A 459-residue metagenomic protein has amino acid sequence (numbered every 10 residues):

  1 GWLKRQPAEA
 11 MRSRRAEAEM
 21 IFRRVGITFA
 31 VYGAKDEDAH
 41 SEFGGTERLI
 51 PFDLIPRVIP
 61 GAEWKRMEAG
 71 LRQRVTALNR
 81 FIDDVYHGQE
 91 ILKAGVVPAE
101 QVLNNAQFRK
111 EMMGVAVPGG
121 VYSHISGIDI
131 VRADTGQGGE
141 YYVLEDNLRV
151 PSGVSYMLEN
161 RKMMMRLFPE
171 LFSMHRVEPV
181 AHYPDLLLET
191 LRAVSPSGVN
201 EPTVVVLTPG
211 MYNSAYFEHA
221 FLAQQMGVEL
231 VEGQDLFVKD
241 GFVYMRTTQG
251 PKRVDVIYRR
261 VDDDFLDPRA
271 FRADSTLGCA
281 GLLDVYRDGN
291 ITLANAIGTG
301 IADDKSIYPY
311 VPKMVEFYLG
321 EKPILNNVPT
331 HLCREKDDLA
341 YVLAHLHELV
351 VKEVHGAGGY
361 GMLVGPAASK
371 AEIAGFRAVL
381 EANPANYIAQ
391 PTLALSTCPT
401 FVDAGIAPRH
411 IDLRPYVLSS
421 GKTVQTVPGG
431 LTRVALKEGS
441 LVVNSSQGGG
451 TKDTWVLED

Functional and structural regions predicted by a protein language model:
G1-D459: Preference for protein termini
